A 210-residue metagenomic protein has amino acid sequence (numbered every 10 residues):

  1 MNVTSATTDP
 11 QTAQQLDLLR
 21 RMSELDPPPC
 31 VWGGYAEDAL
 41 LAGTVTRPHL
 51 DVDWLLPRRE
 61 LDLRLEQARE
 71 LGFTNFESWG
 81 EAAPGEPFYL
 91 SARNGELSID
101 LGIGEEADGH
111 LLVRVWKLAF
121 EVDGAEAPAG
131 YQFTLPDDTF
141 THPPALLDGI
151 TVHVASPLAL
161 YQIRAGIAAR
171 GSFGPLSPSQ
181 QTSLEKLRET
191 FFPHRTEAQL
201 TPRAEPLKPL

Functional and structural regions predicted by a protein language model:
M1-L210: Compositionally biased terminal segments of proteins
